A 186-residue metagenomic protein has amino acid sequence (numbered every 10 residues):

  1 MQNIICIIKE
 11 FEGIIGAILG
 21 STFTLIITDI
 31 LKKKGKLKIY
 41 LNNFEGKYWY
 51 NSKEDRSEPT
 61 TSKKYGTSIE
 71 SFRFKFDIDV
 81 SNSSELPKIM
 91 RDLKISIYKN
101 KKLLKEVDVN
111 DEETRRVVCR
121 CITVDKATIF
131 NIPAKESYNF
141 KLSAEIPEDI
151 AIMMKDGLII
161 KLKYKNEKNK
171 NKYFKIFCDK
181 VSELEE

Functional and structural regions predicted by a protein language model:
M1-D179, E183-E186: Membrane-aqueous junction of the first/signal-anchor transmembrane helix in small integral membrane proteins
